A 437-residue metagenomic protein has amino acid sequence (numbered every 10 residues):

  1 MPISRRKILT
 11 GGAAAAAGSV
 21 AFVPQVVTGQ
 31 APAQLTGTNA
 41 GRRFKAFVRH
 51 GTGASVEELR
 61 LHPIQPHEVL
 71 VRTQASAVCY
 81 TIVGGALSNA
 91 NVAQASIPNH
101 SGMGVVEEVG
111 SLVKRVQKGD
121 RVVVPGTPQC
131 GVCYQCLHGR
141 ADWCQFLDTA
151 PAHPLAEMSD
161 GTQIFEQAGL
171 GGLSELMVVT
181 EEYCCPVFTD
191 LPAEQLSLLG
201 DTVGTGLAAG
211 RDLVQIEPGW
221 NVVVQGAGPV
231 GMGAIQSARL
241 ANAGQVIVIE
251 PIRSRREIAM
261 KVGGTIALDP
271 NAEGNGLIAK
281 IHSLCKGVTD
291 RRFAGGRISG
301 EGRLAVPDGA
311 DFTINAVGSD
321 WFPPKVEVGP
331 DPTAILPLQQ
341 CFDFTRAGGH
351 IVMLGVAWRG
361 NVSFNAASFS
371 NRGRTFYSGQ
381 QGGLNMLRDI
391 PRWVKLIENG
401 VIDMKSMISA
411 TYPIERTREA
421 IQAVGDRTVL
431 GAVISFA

Functional and structural regions predicted by a protein language model:
P2-I3, T10-V27, A31-R42, R297 (+3 more regions): C-terminal hydrophobic helical "lid"/dimerization subdomain of Rossmann-like NAD(P)H-dependent oxidoreductases
P2-M103, G171, E175-V179: Short N-terminal strand-loop motif that marks the start of NAD(P)H/FAD-dependent oxidoreductase cofactor-binding domains
G12, G126, V317: Glycine-rich, N-terminal phosphate-binding loop of Rossmann-like dinucleotide-binding domains
A15, E175, Y183, F188-G276: Mid-domain Rossmann-like dinucleotide-binding core that forms the NAD(H)/NADP(H) cofactor-binding site
H62-A77, L87-L137, D142, P186-L191: Glycine-rich beta-strand-centered segment in the early N-terminal region that forms part of a ligand/cofactor-binding
C79, G126-L176, E181-E182: Cysteine-cluster motifs in flexible loop/terminal segments that predominantly coordinate metals
V214-P218, V262-T375: Glycine-rich cofactor phosphate-binding loops and adjacent beta1-alpha1 units of small-molecule cofactor enzyme domains
